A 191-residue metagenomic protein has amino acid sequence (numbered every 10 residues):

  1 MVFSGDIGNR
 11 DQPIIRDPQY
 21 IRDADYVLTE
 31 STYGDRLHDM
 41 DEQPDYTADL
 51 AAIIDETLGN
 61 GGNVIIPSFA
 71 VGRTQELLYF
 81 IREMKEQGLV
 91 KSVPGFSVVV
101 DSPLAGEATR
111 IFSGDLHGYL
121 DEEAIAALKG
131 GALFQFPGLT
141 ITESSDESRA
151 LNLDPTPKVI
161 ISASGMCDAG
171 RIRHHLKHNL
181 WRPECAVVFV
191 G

Functional and structural regions predicted by a protein language model:
M1-E76, R82-V93: His/Asp/Glu-rich metal-coordinating catalytic cores of metallo-dependent phosphodiesterases/hydrolases acting on
I53-G191: Hard-cation-handling environments
